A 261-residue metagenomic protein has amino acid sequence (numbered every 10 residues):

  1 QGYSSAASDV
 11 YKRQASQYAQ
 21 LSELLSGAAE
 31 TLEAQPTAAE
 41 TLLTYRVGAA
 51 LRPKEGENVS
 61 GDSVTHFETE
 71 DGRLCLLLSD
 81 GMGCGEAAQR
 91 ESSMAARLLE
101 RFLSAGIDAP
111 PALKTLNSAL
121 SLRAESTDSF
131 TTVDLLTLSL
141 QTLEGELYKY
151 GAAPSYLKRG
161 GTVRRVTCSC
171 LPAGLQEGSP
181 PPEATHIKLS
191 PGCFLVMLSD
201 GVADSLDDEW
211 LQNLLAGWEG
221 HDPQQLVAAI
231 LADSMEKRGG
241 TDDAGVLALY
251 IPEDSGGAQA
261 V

Functional and structural regions predicted by a protein language model:
Q1-Y3, A7, Y11: Single conserved hydrophobic/aromatic residue that forms the stacking wall/gate of nucleotide- or nucleobase-binding
Q17, L21-G27: Extended, domain-scale alpha-helical bundle/helix-rich regions
G27, E33-M82, A87, S93-R97 (+4 more regions): N-terminal entry segment of metal-dependent catalytic domains or homologous docking segments
A34-E40, Q89-G160, P182, R238-T241 (+1 more regions): Catalytic core of PPM/PP2C metal-dependent serine/threonine phosphatase domains
N58-E70, T131-V133, R165-D207, E236-G240: Acidic loop->beta-strand submotif enriched in PP2C/PPM serine/threonine phosphatases
L77, K149, L195-M197: Residue-level marker for buried hydrophobic side chains located in beta-strands that build the well-ordered beta-sheet
G83-A105, L171, L189, C193-T241 (+2 more regions): Active-site-proximal, acidic helix/loop segment immediately C-terminal to a metal-coordinating Asp/Glu
L249-S255: Short beta-strand-to-coil "C-cap" segments at the C-terminal boundary of structured domains/repeats, marking
